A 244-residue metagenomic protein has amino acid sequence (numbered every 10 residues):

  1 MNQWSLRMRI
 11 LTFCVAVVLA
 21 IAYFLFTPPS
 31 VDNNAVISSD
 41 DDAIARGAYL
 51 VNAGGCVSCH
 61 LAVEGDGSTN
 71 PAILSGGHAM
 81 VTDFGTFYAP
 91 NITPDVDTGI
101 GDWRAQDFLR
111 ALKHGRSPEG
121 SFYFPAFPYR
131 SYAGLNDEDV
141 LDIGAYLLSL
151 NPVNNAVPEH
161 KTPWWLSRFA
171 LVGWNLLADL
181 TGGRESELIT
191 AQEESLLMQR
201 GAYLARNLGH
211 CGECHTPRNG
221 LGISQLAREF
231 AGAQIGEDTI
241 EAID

Functional and structural regions predicted by a protein language model:
M1-A16: N-terminal Sec-pathway targeting helices
V17-N34: Membrane-interface motif at the C-terminal end of an N-terminal transmembrane signal
A22-F24, R104-P118, S131-V157: C-terminal capping alpha-helices of c-type cytochrome domains
S30-N52, D66, L176-R206: Electrostatic cytochrome c docking/interface patches
G47, A53-V63, F108, I143 (+2 more regions): The canonical Cys-X-X-Cys-His
V51-G54, F87-A89, F122-F124, E138 (+2 more regions): Extracytoplasmic
G77-D107, R130-V140, R228-D244: Electron-transfer interface patches adjacent to heme c in soluble/periplasmic c-type cytochromes and di-/multiheme
N155-V172: Extended, well-folded interaction surfaces typified by the phenylalanyl-tRNA synthetase beta subunit core
